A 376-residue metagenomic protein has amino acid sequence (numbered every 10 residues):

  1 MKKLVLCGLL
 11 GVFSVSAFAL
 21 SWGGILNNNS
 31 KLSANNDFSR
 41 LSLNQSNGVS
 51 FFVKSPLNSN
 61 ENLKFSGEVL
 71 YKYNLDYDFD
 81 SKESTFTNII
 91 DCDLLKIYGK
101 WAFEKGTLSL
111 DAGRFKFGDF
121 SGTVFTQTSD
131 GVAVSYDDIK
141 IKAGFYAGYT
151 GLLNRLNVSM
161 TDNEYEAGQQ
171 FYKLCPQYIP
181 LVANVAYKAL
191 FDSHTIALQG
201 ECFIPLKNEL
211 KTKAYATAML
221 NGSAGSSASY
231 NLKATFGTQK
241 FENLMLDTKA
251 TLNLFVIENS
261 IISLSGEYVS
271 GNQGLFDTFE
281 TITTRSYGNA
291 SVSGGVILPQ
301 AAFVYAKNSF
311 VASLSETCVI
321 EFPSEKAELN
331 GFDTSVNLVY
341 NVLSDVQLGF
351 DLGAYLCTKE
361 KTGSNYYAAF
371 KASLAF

Functional and structural regions predicted by a protein language model:
L4-R114, V132-I139, N208-A214, A218-E242 (+2 more regions): Beta-barrel outer-membrane channel/assembly domains of diderm bacteria
K31-N35, D78-L94, E104-L210, A214-A216 (+2 more regions): Surface-exposed coil loops of outer-membrane beta-barrel proteins
A147-T150, V256-S260, A372: Long amphipathic alpha-helical scaffold regions
F241-I282: Long, well-ordered mid-to-C-terminal structural blocks that present hydrophobic/aromatic surfaces
